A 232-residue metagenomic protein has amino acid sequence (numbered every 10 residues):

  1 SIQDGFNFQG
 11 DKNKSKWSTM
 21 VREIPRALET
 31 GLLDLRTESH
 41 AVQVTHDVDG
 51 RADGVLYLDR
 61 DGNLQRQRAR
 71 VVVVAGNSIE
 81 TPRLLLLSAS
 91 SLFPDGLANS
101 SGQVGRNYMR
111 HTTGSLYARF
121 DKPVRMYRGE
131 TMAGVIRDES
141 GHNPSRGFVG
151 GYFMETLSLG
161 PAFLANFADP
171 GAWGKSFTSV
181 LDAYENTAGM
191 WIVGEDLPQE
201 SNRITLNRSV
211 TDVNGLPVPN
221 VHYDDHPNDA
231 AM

Functional and structural regions predicted by a protein language model:
S1-A41: Conserved redox-cofactor binding core of oxidoreductases
S1-D11, R68, P217-P227: Glycine- and acidic
G10-W17, V74-A75, D225-D229: Hydrophobic alpha-helical scaffolding
D11, G50, L181: Aromatic-residue-lined binding/catalytic grooves and analogous aromatic/hydrophobic interfacial grooves in multimeric
R22-I24, H40-Q43, D61-N63, V104-G105 (+2 more regions): Generic recognition of flexible, low-complexity loop/linker segments
T30, S39, Q43-H46, G50 (+1 more regions): Glycine-rich loop(s) and the adjacent beta-strand/alpha-helix scaffold that form part
S101-A230: FAD cofactor-binding and catalytic pocket of flavoenzymes
